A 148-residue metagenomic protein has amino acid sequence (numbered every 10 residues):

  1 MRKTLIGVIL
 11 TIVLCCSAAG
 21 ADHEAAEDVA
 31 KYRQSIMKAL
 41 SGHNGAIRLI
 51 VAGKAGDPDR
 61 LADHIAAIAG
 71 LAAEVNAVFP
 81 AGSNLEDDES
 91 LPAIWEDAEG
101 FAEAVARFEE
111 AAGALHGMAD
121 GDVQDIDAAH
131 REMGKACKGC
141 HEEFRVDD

Functional and structural regions predicted by a protein language model:
M1-T4: Positively charged n-region of N-terminal signal peptides that target proteins for export
G7-C15: Bacterial N-terminal signal peptides
L14, L71, K135-A136: A short structural micro-motif
C15-A18, D22: Short, intrinsically disordered, low-complexity terminal segments
S17, A112-G113, C137-K138: A short hydrophobic/aromatic micro-motif that marks alpha-helical segments and, especially, helix-coil
D22-R131: Extracytoplasmic c-type cytochrome modules immediately beyond a signal peptide or single-pass transmembrane anchor
M133-R145: The canonical Cys-X-X-Cys-His
D148: Short Cys/His-rich "knuckle" micro-motifs
